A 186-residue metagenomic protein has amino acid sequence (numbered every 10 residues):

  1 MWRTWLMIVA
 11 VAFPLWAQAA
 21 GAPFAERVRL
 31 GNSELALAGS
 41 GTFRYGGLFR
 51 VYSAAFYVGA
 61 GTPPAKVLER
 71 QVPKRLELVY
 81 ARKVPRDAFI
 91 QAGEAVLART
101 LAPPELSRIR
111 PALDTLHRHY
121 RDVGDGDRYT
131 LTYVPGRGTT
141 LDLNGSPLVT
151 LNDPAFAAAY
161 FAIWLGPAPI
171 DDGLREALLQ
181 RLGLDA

Functional and structural regions predicted by a protein language model:
M1-L6: Bacterial N-terminal signal peptides that target proteins for export
V9-Q18: Hydrophobic h-region of N-terminal signal peptides that target proteins for export in Gram-negative bacteria
Q18-R70, A102-P104: N-terminal secretory signal peptides
V28, L141-D142: Short aromatic-centered micro-motifs
G61-G136: Mid-length scaffold segments of soluble, non-membrane domains
L143-P147: Short strand-turn-strand beta-turns centered on an Asx-Gly dipeptide
V149-L174: Flexible glycine-rich active-site/ligand-binding loops centered on an Asp-His dyad
G173-A186: Cysteine/selenocysteine-centered motifs that mediate thiol-based redox chemistry or coordinate metal-sulfur cofactors
